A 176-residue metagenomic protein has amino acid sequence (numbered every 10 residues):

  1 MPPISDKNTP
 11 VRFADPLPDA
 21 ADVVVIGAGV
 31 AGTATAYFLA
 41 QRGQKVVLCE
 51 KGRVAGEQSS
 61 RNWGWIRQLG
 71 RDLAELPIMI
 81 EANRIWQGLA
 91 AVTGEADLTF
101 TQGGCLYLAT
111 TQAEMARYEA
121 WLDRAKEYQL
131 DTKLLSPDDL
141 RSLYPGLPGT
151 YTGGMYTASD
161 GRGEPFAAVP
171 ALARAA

Functional and structural regions predicted by a protein language model:
M1-V23, Q41-R42: Extreme N-terminal leader/targeting segments of oxidoreductases
G27-G29, K51: Glycine-rich Rossmann-fold phosphate-binding loop(s) that bind the pyrophosphate of adenine dinucleotide cofactors
G32: N-terminal Rossmann-fold NAD(P) dinucleotide-binding loop
A36, A40, A175: Gly/Ala-rich phosphate-binding loop of Rossmann-like dinucleotide-binding domains, activating on the conserved
A40-S60: Glycine-rich FAD pyrophosphate-binding loop
G52-V54, L140, L172: Short beta-to-alpha linker loops that shape the active-site pocket of alpha/beta-hydrolase fold enzymes
G64-L143: Dinucleotide-binding Rossmann-like beta1-alpha1 core, especially the glycine-rich loop that anchors the ADP
M155-A176: Helical element adjacent to the flavin cofactor pocket in flavoenzyme catalytic cores
